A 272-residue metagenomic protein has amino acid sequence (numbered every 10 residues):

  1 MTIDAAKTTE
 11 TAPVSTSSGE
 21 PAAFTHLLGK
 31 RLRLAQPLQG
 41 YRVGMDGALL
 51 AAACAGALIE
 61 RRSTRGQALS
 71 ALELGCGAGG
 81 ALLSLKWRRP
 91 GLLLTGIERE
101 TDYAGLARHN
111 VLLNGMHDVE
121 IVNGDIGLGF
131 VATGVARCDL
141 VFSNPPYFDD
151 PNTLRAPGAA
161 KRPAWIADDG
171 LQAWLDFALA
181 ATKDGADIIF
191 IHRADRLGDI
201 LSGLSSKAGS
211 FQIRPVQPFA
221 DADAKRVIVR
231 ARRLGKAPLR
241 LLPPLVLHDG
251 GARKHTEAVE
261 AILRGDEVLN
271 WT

Functional and structural regions predicted by a protein language model:
M1-A22: N-terminal auxiliary segments of SAM/dcSAM-dependent transferases
T16-G66, C76-W87, R230, P244: SAM-dependent Rossmann-like transferase core, predominantly class I methyltransferases with a strong bias toward
R31, G185-D187, L242: Short, solvent-exposed beta-strand edge segments and adjacent coil->beta transition regions
R33, L93, D118-E120, G209-Q212: Conserved beta-strand segments of alpha/beta enzyme cores
A35-P37, G124, V216, G250: Conserved beta-strand termini and adjacent loop/short-helix elements that scaffold enzyme active sites in alpha/beta
G40, A48, R99-D102, G127-L234: S-adenosylmethionine
A52-R155: Conserved SAM/SAH cofactor-binding pocket of Class I
D223-T272: SAM/dcSAM-binding transferase cores
